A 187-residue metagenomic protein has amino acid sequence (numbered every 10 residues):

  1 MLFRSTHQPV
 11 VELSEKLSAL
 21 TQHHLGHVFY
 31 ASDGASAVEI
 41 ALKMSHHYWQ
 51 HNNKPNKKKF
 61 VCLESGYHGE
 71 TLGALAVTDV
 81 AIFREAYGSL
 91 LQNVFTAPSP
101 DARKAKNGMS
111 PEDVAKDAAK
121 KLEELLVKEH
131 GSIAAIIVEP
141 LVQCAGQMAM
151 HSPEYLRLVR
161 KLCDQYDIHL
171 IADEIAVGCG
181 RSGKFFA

Functional and structural regions predicted by a protein language model:
M1-P55, V61, H68: Glycine-rich loop-to-alpha-helix module at the N-terminal edge of alpha/beta enzyme cores
H23-G26, D33, P55-K58, L72 (+4 more regions): Short coil/turn connectors at secondary-structure junctions
F29-A31, C62, V138, L170-D173: General beta-strand structural signal in soluble alpha/beta enzymes
S65-L141, M150: PLP-dependent aminotransferase-class I/II
K104, Q143-G146, G178-C179: Short, small-residue-enriched loops and turns at beta-alpha junctions that line or gate enzyme active sites
S132, M148-G183: Catalytic PLP-binding core of fold-type I/II PLP enzymes
F186-A187: Conserved active-site segment immediately N-terminal to the catalytic lysine that forms the internal aldimine
